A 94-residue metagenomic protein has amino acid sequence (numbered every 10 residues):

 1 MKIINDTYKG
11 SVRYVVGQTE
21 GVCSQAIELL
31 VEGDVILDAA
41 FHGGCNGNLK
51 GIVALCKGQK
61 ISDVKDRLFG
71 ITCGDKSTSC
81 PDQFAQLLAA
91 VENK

Functional and structural regions predicted by a protein language model:
Y8-V15: Short Pro/Gly-enriched beta-strand edge/turn motifs at strand-loop
Q18-K94: Active-site- and interface-proximal helix/loop "cap" or "latch" segments in soluble metabolic and energy-transducing
